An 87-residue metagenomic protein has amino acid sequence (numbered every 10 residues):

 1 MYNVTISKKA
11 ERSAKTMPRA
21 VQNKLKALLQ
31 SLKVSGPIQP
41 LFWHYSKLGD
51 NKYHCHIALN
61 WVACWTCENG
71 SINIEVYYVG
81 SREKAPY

Functional and structural regions predicted by a protein language model:
M1-A20, Y53-Y87: Enriched for short, Lys/Arg-rich terminal
K9-P40: N-terminal first-folded block
Q30-H56: A short, surface-exposed loop/turn module that caps and links secondary-structure elements
